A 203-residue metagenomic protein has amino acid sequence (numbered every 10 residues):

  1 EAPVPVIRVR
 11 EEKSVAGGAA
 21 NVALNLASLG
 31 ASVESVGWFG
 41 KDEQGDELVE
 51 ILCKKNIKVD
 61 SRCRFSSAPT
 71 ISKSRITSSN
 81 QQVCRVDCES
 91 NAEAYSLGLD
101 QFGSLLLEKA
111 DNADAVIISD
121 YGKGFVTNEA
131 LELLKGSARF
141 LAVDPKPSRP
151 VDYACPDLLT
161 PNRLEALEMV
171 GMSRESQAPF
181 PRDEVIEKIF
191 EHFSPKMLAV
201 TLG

Functional and structural regions predicted by a protein language model:
E1-E34: Glycine-rich phosphate/adenosyl-contacting loop at the front of the ribokinase-like
E1-I7, S79-A92, P161-G171: Gly-rich Lys/Arg/Thr-decorated short loops/hinges at beta-loop-alpha junctions or inter-strand turns that position
V33-V36, V59-D60, L141, L198: Hydrophobic anchor at the start of a short beta-strand that flanks the dinucleotide cofactor-binding loop
G37-K41, R64-F65, S79, D144-K146: Cofactor-binding loop segments of dinucleotide-utilizing enzymes, especially the Rossmann-like FAD- and NAD(P)+-binding
F39-K55: A glycine-rich beta-to-alpha transition motif near the start of alpha/beta enzyme domains, typified by
I51-S67: A glycine-rich helix N-cap at a beta->alpha junction
R62-A68, R75-A110: Conserved phosphate-binding/catalytic loop of the ribokinase/pfkB sugar-kinase fold
A115, K123-G203: Conserved phosphate/ATP/ADP-binding segment of small-molecule kinases
